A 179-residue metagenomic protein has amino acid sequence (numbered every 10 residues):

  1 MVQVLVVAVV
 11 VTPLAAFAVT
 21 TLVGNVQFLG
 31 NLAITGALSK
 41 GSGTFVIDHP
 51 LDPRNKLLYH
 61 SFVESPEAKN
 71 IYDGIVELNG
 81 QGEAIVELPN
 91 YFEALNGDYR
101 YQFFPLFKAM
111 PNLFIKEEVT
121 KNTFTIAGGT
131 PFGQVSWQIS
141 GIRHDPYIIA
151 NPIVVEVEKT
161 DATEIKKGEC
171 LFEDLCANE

Functional and structural regions predicted by a protein language model:
M1-V2, A8-V46: C-terminal trimerization/auto-chaperone modules of long, extracellular attachment fibers and adhesins
G30-E179: Extracellular receptor-binding modules and their adjoining Ser/Thr/Gly/Asp/Asn-rich linkers
